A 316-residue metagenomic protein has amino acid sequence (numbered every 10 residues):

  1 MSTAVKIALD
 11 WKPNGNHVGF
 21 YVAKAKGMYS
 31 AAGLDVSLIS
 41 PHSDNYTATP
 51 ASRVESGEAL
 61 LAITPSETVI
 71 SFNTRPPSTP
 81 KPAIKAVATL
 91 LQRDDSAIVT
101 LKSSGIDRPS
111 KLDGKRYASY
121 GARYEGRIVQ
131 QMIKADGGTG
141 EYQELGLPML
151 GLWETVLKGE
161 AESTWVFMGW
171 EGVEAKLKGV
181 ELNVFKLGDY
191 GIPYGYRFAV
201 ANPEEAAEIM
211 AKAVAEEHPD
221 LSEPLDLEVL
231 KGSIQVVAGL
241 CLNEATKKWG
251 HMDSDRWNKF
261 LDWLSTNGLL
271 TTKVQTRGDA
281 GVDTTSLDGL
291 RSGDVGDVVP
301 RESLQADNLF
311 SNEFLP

Functional and structural regions predicted by a protein language model:
T3-V166, F185-L187: Short, glycine-/small- and polar/acidic-enriched structural segments that line small-molecule recognition paths
N14, R123, G169, H251-S254 (+1 more regions): Electropositive phosphate-/nucleotide-binding environments in soluble metabolic enzymes
Y21, I70, Q130, G172-K176 (+1 more regions): Predominant activation on well-ordered alpha-helical scaffold segments within soluble catalytic domains
D44, V69, E171, Y190 (+1 more regions): Positions that flank functional sites
E58, I63, N73-P76, G121 (+6 more regions): Sec/Tat-exported extracytoplasmic proteins
G151-D226: Pocket-lining segment of extracytoplasmic ligand-binding domains
A199-V274: Secondary-structure end/capping motifs
W257-P316: Conserved C-terminal helix/tail region of periplasmic/extracytoplasmic solute-binding proteins
